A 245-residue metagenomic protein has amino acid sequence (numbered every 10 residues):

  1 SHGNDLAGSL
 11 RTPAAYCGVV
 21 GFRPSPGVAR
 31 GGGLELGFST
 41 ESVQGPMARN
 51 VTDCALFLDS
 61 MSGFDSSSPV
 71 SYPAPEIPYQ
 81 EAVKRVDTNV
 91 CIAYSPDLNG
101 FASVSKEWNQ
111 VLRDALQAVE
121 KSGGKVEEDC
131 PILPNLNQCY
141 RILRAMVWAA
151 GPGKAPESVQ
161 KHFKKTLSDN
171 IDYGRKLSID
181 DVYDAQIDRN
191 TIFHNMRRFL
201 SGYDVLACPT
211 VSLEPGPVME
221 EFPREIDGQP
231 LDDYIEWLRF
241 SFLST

Functional and structural regions predicted by a protein language model:
S1-Q44, S95-D97, T210-Q229: Short glycine/serine-rich loop/turn segments
T12, A118, F242-T245: Hydrophobic/aromatic ligand-binding patch that stacks against planar heteroaromatic rings of cofactors or nucleotides
R23-Q110, D114: A short helix-breaking turn/cap at a secondary-structure junction
S71, D184, G216-L238: Short, surface-exposed loop/helix-turn segments at secondary-structure junctions that function as lids/hinges flanking
P78-A82, V104-C130, P152-S158, V182-Y203 (+1 more regions): Acyltransferase
K84-S95, L143-R197, P209-M219: Short helix-loop capping/hinge segments that flank enzyme active sites or metal/cofactor-binding pockets
G124-Y140, D169-Y173: Short connector loops at secondary-structure junctions
R198, D232-T245: Small-aliphatic-rich amphipathic alpha-helix that forms the alpha element of a beta-alpha
